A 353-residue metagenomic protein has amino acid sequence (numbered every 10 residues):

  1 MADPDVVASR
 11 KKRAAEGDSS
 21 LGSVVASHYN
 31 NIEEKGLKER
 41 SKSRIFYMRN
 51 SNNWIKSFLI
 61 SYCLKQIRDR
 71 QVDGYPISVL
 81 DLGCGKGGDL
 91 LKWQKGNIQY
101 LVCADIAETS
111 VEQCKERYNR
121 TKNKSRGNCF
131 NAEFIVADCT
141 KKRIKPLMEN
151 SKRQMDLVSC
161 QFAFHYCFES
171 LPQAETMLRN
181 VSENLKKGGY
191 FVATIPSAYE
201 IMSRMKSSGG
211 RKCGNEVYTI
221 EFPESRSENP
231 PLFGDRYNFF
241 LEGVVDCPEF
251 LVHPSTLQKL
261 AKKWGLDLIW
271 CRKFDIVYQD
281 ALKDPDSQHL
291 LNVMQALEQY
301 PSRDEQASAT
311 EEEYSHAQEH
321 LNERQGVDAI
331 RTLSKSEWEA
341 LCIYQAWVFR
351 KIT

Functional and structural regions predicted by a protein language model:
R10, A14-V72: Class I SAM-dependent methyltransferase Rossmann-like catalytic core, especially the SAM/SAH-binding loop
G74-G85, V102: Conserved class I S-adenosyl-L-methionine
G88-K142: Class I SAM-dependent methyltransferase SAM/SAH-binding core
K145-V158: A short acidic, Gly/Pro-enriched loop at the edge of an enzyme's catalytic core that lines a small-molecule cofactor
H165, P196-I201: Short "lid" loop at the C-terminus of a central beta-strand within the Rossmann-like core of SAM-dependent
Q173-K187: A short glycine-rich, Lys/Arg-flanked "PGG" loop and its adjoining helix->strand segment in the class I
K187-P196: Conserved beta-strand signature within the Rossmann-like core of class I S-adenosyl-L-methionine
G210-R211, E216-V217, F222-T353: C-terminal lobe and adjacent flexible extensions of AdoMet/dcAdoMet transferase-like proteins
